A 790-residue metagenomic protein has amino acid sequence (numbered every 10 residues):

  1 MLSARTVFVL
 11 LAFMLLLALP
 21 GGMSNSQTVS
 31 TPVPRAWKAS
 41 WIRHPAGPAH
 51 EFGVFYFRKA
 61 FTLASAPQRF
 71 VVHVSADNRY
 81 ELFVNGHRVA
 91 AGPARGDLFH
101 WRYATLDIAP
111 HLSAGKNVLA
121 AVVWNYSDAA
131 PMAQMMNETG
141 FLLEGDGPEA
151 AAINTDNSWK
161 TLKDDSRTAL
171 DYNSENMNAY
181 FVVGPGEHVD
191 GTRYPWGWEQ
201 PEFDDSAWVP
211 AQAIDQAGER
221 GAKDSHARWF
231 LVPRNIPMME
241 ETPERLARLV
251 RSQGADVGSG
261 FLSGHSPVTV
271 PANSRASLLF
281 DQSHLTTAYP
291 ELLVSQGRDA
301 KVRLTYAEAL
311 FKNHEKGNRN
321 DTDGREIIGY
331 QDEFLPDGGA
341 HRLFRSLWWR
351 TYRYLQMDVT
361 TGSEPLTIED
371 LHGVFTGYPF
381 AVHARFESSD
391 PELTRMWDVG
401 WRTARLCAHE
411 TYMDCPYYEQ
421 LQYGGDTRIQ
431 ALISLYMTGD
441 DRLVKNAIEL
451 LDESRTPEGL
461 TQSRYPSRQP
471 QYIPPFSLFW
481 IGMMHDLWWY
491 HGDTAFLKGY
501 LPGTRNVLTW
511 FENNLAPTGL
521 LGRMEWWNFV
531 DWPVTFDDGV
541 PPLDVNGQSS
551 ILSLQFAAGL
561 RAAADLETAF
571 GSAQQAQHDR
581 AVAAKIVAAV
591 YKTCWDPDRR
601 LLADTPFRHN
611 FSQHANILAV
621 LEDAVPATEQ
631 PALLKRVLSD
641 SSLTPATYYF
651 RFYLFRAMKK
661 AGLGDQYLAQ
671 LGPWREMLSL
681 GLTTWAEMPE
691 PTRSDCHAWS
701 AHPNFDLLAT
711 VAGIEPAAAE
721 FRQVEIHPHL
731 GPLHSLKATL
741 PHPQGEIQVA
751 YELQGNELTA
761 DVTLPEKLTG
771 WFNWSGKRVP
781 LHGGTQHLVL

Functional and structural regions predicted by a protein language model:
F8-A18: Bacterial N-terminal signal peptides
Q27-Y417, D426, R442-L443, A447 (+3 more regions): Extracellular/oxidizing-compartment recognition motifs
P48-A49, V71, A94-D97, D107-A109 (+16 more regions): Alpha-helix capping and helix-loop boundary segments enriched in small/acidic/polar residues
N154-L170, Y354, G362-V399, R405 (+5 more regions): Active-site acid/base region of carbohydrate-active enzymes
D171, E175-G197, A255-D256, N313 (+4 more regions): Non-catalytic C-terminal accessory modules of carbohydrate-active enzymes
N178, V182, G186-V189, E419 (+8 more regions): C-terminal capping/lid segments that line or modulate ligand- or cofactor-binding pockets
Y289-E308, L355-T360, G424-S454, M484-T494 (+4 more regions): Alpha-helical support elements that line or immediately flank enzyme active sites and cofactor-binding pockets
